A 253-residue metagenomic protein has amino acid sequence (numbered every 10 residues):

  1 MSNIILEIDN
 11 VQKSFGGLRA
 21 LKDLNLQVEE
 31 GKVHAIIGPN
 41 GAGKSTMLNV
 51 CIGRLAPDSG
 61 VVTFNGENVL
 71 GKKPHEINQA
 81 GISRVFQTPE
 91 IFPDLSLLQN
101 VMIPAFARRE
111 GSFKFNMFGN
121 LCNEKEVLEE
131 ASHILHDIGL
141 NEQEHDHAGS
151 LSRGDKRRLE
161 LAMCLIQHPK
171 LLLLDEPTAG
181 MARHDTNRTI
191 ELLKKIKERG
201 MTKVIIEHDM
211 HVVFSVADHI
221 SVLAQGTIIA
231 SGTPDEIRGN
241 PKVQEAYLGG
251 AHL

Functional and structural regions predicted by a protein language model:
S2-L253: Glycine-rich phosphate-binding loops of nucleotide-dependent enzymes
